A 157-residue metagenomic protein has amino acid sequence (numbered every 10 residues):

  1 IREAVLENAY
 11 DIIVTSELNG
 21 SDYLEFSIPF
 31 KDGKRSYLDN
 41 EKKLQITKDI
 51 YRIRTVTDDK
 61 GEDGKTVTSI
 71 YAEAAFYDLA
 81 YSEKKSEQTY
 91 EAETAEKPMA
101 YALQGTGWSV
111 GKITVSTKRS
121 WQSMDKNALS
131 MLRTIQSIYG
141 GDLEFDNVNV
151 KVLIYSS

Functional and structural regions predicted by a protein language model:
I1-E7, K42-T47, L129-S137: Short, solvent-exposed secondary-structure boundary motifs
I1-Y37, E73-Y77, G141: Juxtamembrane "anchor/assembly" segments of surface/extracellular structural proteins
I13, S27, R52, Y71 (+1 more regions): Generic structural detector for well-ordered beta-strands
S21, K48, N147-N149: Residue-level signal for tight coil/turn positions that link beta-strands
P29-T114: Surface-exposed cap/loop segments at beta↔alpha junctions
T57-L79, K112-S157: Short beta-strand-centered interaction patches in the first periplasmic/extracellular domains of large envelope
